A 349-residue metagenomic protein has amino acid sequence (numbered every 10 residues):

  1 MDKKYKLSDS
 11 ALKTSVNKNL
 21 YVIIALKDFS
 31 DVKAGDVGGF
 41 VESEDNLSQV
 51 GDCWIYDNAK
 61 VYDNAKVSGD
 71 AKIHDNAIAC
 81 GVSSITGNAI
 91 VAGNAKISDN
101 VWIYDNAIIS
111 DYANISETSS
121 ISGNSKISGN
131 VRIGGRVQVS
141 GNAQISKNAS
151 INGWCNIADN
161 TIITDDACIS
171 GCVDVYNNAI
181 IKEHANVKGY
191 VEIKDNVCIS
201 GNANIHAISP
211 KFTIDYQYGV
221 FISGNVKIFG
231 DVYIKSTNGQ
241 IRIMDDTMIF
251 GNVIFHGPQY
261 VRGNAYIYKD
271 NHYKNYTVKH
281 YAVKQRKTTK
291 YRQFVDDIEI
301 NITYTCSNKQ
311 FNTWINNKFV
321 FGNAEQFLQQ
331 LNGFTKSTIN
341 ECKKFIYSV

Functional and structural regions predicted by a protein language model:
M1-D52, N88, W154, N202 (+2 more regions): Terminal amphipathic alpha-helical/low-complexity segments used for targeting or macromolecular assembly
M1-S116, S120-G129, G135-D159, G171 (+1 more regions): Extended, small-residue-rich solenoid/repeat segments and analogous flexible loops that form exposed scaffolds
Y56, Y62, N130, N142 (+9 more regions): Intrinsically disordered, low-complexity repeat/linker tracts enriched for polar/charged residues
A179, V191-E192, V197, D215-Q217 (+2 more regions): Right-handed parallel beta-helix/beta-solenoid
S200, S223, K227-F229, M244-D245 (+4 more regions): A detector of long low-complexity, disordered segments enriched in serine/threonine/proline
N202, I208, F229-D231: Beta-strand-rich extracellular passenger or scaffold domains
H206-Y216: Acidic/polar low-complexity surface segments
